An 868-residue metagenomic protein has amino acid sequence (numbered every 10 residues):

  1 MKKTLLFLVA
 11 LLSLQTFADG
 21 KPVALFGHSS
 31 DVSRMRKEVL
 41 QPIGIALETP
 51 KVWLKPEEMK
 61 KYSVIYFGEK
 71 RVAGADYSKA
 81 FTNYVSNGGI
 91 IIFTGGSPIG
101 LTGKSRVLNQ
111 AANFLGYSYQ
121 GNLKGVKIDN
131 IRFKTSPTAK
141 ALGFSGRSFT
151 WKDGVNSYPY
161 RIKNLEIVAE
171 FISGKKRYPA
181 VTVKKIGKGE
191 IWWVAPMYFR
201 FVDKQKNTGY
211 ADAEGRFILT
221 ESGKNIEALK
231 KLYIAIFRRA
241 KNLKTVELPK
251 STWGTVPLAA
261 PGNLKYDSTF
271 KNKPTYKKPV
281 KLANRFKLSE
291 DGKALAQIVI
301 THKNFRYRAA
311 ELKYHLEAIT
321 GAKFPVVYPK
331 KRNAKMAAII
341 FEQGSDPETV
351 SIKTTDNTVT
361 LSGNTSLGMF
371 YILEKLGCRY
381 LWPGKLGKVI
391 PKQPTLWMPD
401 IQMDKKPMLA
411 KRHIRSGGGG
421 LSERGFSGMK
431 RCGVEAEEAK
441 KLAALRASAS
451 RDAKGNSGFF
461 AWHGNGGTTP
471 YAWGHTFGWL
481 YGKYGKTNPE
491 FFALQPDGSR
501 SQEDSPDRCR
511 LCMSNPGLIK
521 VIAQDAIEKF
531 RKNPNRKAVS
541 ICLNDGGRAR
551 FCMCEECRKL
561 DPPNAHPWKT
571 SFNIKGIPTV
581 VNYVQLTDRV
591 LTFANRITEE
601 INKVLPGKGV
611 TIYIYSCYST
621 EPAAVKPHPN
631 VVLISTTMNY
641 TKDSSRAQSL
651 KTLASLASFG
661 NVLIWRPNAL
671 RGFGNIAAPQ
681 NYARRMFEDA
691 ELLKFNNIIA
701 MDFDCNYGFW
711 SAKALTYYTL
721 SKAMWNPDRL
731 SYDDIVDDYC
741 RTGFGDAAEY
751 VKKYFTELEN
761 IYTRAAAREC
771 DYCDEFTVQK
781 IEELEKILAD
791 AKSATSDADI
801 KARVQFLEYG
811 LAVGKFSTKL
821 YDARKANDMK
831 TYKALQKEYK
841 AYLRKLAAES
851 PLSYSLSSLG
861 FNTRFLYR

Functional and structural regions predicted by a protein language model:
T4-L14: Sec-dependent N-terminal signal peptides
D19-G20, D31, E38-V39, N164-E166 (+6 more regions): Extracellular ligand-binding/catalytic regions of CAZymes and related secreted enzymes and adhesion modules
D19-P22, P50, T252-D356, N364 (+1 more regions): Acidic, contiguous N-terminal accessory segments
R71-S148, A228: A glycine-rich, often tryptophan-bearing local segment used as a flexible ligand/cofactor-contacting loop or short
P196-F217, I699-Y732, T756-Y772: Aromatic/acidic polysaccharide-binding cleft in carbohydrate-active enzymes
P261, K265, T269, N697 (+1 more regions): Catalytic domains of carbohydrate-active enzymes that cleave complex glycans
K303-E311, H315-I319, S345-T592, N602 (+2 more regions): Feature activates predominantly on carbohydrate-active enzymes
S514-K520, E528, S635, T641 (+2 more regions): Structured mid-domain segments that build the active-site/substrate or prosthetic-cofactor binding neighborhood
